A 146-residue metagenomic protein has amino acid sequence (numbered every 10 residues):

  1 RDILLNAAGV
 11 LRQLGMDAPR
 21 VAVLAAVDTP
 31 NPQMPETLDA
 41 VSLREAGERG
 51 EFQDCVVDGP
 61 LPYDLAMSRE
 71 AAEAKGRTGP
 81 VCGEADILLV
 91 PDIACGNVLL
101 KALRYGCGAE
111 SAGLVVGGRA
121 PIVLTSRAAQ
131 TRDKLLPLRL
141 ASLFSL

Functional and structural regions predicted by a protein language model:
R1-M16, S42: Active-site glycine-rich loop that binds ribose-phosphate moieties when present
L4, E36-A40, Y105-G108: Charged helix-capping and loop-helix junction motifs
A22-V27: Short, structured patches in soluble enzyme cores that scaffold and shape functional sites
T29-P32, E36-D86: Active-site rim loops that border cofactor/substrate pockets in soluble metabolic enzymes
P62, V115-Q130: Short, flexible loop segments at boundaries between secondary-structure elements
A66-M67, G96-K101, T131-K134: Short active-site-adjacent structural elements
A71-R119: A C-terminal functional module that forms or caps the active site or interfaces directly with catalytic machinery
G106, R139-S142: Long, contiguous binding/interaction regions
